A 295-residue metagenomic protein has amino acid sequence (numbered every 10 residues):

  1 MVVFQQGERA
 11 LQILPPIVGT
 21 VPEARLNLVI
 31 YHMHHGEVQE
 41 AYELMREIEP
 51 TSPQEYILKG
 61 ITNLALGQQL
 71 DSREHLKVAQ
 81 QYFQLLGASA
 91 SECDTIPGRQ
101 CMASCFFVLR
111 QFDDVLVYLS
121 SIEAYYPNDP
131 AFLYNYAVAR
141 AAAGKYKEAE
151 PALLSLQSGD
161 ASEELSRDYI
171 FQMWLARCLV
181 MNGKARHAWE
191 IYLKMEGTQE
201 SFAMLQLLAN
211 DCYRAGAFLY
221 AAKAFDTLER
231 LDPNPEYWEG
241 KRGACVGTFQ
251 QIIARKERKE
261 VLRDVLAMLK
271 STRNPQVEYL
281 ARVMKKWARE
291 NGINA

Functional and structural regions predicted by a protein language model:
M1-N27, Y31-Y118, A124-A295: Eukaryotic alpha-helical solenoid repeat scaffolds
